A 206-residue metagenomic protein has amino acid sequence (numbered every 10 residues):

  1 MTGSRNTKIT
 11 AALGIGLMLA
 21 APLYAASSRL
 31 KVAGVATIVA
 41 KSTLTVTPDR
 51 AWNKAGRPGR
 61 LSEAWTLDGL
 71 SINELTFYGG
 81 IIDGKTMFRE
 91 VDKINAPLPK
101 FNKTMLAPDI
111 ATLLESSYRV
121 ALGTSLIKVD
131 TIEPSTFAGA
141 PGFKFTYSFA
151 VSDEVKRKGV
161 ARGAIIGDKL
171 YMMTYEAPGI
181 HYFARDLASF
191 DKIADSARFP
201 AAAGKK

Functional and structural regions predicted by a protein language model:
T2-E90, N95-L98, R119-K128, E133-A140 (+2 more regions): N-terminal targeting sequences that direct proteins away from the cytosol to non-cytosolic compartments
N102-K128: Mid-length scaffold segments of soluble, non-membrane domains
K144-T146: Beta-strand secondary-structure signal
